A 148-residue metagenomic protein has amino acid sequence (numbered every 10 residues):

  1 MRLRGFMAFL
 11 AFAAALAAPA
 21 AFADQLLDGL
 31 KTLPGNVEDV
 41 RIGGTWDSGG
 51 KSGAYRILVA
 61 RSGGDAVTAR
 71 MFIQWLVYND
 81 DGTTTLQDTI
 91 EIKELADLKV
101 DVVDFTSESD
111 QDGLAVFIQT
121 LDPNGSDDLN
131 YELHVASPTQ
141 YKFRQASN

Functional and structural regions predicted by a protein language model:
M1-L10: Bacterial N-terminal signal peptides that target proteins for export
F9-F12, P138-T139: Generic hydrophobic/packing signal
A18-P19: N-terminal signal peptide c-region/cleavage motif recognized by signal peptidases
F22-N148: Exposed acidic/polar residues on beta-strands and adjacent loops within beta-sheet cores, strongest in beta-propeller
